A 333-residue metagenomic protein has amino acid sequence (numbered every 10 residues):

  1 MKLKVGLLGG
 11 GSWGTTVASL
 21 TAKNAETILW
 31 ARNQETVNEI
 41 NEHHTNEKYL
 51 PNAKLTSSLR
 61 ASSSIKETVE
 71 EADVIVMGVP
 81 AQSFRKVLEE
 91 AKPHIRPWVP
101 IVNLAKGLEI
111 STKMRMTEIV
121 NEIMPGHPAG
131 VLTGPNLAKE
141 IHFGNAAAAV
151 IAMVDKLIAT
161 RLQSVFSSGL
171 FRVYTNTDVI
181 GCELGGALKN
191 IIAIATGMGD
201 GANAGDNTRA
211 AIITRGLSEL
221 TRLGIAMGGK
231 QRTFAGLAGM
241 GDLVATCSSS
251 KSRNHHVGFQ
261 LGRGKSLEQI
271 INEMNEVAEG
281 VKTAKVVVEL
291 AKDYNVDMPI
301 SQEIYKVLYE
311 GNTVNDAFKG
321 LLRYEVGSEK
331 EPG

Functional and structural regions predicted by a protein language model:
M1-A53, S58-S63, E90: NAD(P)+-binding Rossmann beta1-loop-alpha1 motif at the extreme N-terminus of oxidoreductases
L7, L29, I101-N103, V131 (+1 more regions): Structural beta-sheet core signal
G11, T15, Q34, S62 (+21 more regions): Electropositive phosphate-/nucleotide-binding environments in soluble metabolic enzymes
T27, L59-A61, A129, V173 (+1 more regions): Generic structural signal for residues in well-ordered beta-strands
L55, A61-A146, L162-S164: Rossmann-like NAD(P)(H) cofactor-binding subdomain of soluble oxidoreductases
S83, H94, I119, I123-H127 (+2 more regions): Internal alpha-helical scaffold of NAD(P)-dependent oxidoreductase catalytic cores
T196-G197, I225-A235, G239, L243-G333: NAD(P)-dependent Rossmann-like dehydrogenase/reductase catalytic/cofactor-binding core
